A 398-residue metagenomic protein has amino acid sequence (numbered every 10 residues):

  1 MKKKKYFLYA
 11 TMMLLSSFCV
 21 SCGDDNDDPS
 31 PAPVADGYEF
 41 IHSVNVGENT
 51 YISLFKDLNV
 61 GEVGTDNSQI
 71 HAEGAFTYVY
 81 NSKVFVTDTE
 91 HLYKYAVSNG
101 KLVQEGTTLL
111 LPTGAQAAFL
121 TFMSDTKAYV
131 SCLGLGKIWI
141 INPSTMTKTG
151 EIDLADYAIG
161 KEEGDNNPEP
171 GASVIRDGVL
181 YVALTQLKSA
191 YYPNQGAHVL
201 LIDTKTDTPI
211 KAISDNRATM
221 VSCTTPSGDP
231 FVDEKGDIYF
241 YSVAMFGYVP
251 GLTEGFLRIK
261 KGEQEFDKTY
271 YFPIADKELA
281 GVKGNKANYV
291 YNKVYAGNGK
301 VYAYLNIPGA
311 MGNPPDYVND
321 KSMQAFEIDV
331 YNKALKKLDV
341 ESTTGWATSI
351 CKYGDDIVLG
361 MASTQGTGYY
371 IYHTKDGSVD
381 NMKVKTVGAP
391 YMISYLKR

Functional and structural regions predicted by a protein language model:
M1-F40: Bacterial Sec-dependent N-terminal signal peptides
N45-E48, H91, G134-K137, L187-Y191 (+3 more regions): Short glycine/acidic-enriched loop and turn motifs that connect beta-strands
G61-I70, V103-L111, K148-K161, P209-R217 (+3 more regions): Beta-propeller fold detector
G64-D125: Blade-loop segments of beta-propeller domains
Q69-N81, T113-M123, E163-A172, M220-D229 (+3 more regions): Repeated scaffold domains used in trafficking and secretory/extracellular systems, primarily beta-propellers
L110-K127, S131-W139, P143-A172: Asp-box/WD-like beta-propeller blade repeats and closely related beta-sheet repeat scaffolds
N142, N194-D207, L252-Q264, N319-Y331 (+1 more regions): Beta-propeller blade signature
K286-A362: Loop/turn-rich, solvent-exposed surfaces of beta-rich toroidal or solenoidal domains
